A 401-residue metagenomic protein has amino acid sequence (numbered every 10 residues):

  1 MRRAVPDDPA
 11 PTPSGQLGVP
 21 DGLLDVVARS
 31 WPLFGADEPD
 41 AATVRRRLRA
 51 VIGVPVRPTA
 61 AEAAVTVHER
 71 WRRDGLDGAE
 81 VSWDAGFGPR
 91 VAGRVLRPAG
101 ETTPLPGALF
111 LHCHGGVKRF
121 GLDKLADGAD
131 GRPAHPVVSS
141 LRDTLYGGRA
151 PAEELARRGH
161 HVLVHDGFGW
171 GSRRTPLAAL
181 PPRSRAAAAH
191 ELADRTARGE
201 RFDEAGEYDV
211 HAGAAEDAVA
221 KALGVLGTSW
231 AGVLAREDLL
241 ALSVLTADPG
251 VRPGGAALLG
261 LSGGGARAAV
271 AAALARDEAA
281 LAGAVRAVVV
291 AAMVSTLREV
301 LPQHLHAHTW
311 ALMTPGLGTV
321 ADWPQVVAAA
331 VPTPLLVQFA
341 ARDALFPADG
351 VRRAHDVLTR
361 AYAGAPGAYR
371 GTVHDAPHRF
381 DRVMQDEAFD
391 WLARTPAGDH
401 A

Functional and structural regions predicted by a protein language model:
M1-D77, A85, G121, R158 (+1 more regions): N-terminal targeting or regulatory segments adjacent to alpha/beta-hydrolase or S9 domains
D84-G86, G93-P104: Short beta-strand-to-loop junctions in surface cap/lid or active-site-entrance loops
A85-F87, F110-G116, A340: Glycine-rich His-Gly loop
G93, P104-G115, G121: Short beta-strand element of the alpha/beta-hydrolase
C113-R236, V300-P302: Cap/lid segment of the alpha/beta-hydrolase catalytic domain
V233-T319: Primarily recognizes the serine-hydrolase "nucleophile elbow" in alpha/beta-hydrolase and SGNH/GDSL folds
L297-D356, Y362: The feature captures the conserved acid-bearing segment of alpha/beta-hydrolase catalytic domains
A363-A401: C-terminal catalytic histidine-bearing segment of alpha/beta-hydrolase fold enzymes
